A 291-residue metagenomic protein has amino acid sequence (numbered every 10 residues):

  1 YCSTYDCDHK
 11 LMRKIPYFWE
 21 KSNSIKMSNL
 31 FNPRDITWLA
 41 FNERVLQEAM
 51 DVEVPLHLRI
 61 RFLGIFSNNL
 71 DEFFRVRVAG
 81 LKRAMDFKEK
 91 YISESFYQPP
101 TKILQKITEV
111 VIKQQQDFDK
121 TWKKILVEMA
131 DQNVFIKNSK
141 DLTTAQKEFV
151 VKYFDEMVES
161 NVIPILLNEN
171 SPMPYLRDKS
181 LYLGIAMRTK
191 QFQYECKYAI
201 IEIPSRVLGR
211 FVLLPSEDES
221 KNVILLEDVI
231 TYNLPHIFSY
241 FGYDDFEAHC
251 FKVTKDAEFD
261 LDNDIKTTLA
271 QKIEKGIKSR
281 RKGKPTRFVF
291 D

Functional and structural regions predicted by a protein language model:
W19, N23-D291: N-terminal non-catalytic structural scaffold regions of very large proteins
